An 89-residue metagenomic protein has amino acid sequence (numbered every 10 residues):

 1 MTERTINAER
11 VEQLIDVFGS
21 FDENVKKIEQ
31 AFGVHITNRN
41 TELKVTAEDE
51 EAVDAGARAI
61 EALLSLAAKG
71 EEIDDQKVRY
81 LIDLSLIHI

Functional and structural regions predicted by a protein language model:
M1-I15: Short glycine-/aliphatic-rich beta-strand segments at the starts of folded cytosolic domains
I15-E29: Short amphipathic alpha-helix segments
Q30-T37: A short, structured beta-strand/loop element
R39-A52: Short glycine/threonine-rich beta-strand-turn micro-motifs
E42-K44, S65-Y80: Helicase-associated low-complexity/disordered flanking segments
E50-G70: Charge-rich, low-aromatic oligomerization/scaffolding segments with amphipathic character
I87-I89: Conserved small/polar residues in nucleotide/adenosyl-binding loops
